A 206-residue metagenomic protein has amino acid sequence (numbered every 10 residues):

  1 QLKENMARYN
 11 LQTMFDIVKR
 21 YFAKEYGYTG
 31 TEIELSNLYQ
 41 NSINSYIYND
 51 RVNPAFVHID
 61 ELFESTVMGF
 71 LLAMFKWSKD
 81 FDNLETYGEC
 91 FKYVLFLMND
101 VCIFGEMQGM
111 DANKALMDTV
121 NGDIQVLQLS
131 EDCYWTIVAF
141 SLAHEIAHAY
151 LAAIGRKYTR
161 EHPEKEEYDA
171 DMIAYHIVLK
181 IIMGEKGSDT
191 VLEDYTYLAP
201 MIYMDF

Functional and structural regions predicted by a protein language model:
Q1-A139, I146, L151-I154: Peri-catalytic and regulatory segments of divalent metal-dependent proteins
K76, T159, K186-S188: Flexible domain-boundary/linker segments
E131-F140, E164-E166, D189-M201: Alpha-helical scaffolds flanking conserved acidic
T136-V138, E145-E161, D169, H176-I182: Catalytic Zn2+-binding segment of zinc metalloproteases
H176-F206: Long, well-structured alpha-helical subdomains associated with metal-dependent extracellular/ecto-lumenal hydrolases
